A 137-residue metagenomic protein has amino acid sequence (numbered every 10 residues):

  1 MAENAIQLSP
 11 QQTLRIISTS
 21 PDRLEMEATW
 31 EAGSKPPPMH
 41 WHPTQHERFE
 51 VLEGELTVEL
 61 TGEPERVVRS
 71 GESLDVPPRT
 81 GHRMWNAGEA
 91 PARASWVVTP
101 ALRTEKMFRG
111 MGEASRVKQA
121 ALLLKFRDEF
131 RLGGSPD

Functional and structural regions predicted by a protein language model:
M1-D137: Jelly-roll (double-stranded beta-helix
